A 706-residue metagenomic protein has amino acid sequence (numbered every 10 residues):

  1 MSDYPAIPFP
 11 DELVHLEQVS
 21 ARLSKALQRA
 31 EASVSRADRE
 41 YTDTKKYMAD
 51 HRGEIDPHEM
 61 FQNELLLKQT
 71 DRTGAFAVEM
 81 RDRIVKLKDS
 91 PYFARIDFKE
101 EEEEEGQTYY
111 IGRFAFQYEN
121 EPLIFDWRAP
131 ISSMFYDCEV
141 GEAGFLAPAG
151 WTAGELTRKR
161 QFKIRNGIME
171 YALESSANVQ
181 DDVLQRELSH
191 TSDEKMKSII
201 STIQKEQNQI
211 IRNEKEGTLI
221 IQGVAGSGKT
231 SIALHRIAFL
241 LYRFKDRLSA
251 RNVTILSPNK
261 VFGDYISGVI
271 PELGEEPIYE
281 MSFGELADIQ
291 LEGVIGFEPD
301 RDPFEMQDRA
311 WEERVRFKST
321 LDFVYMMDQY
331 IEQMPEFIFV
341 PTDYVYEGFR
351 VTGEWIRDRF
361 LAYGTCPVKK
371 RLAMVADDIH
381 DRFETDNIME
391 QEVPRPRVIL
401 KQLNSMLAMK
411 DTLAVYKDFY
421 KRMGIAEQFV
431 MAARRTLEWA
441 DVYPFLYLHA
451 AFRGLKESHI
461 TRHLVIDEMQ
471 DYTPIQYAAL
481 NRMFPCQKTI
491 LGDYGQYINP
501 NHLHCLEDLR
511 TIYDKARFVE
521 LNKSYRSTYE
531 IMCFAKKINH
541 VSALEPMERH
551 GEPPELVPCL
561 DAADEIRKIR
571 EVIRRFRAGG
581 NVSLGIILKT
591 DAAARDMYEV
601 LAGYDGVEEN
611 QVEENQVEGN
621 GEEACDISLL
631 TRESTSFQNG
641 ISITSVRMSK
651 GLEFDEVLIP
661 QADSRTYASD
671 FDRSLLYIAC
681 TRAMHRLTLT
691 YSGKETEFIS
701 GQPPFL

Functional and structural regions predicted by a protein language model:
M1-D38, R186-D302, V657, I678: P-loop NTPase Walker
M1-I200, Q204, N208-R212, T696 (+1 more regions): Extended, charged low-complexity regulatory segments
Y92-F98, A440-H449, L584-I587: Short, hydrophobic/proline-enriched secondary-structure or compact coil segments at domain edges
R95-D97, I220, I255, T688-Y691: A structural signal for short, well-ordered beta-strand segments and their strand-loop junctions that often border
S189, D193, F317, T365 (+4 more regions): Conserved phosphate/pyrophosphate-binding and hydrolysis machinery centered on Walker-type P-loop NTPases, extending
G226-K229, D467, G651: Conserved phosphate-binding and hydrolysis motifs of nucleotide-dependent enzymes
L241-L464, D471-A479, Q487, G495: Alpha-helical nucleic-acid-binding subdomain of P-loop helicases immediately C-terminal to the Walker A/P-loop
D246-R247, R251, K260-E276, M281-D288 (+3 more regions): Conserved helicase motor core of SF1/SF2 NTP-dependent helicases
